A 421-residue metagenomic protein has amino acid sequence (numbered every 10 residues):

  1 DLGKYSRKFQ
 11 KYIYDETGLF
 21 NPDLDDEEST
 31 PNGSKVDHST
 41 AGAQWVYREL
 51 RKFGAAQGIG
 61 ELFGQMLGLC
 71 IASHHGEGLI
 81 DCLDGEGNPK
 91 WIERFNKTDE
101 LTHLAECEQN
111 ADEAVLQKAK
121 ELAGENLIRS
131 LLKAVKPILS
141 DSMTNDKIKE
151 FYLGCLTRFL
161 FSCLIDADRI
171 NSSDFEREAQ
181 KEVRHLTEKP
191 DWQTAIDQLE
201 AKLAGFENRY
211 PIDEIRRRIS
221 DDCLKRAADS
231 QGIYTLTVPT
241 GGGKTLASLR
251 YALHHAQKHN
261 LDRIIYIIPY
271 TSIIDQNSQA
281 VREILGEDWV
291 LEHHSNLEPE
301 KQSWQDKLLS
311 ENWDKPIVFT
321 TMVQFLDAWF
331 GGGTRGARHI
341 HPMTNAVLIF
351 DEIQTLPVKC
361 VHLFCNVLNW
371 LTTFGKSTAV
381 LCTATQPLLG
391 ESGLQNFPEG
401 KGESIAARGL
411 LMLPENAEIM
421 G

Functional and structural regions predicted by a protein language model:
D1-Q198: Accessory nucleic-acid engagement/destabilization modules that flank
A201-T237: Conserved pre-motif I regulatory segment
D229-T235, D262-R263, D314-P316: Pre-Walker A (Motif I) flank of P-loop NTPase domains
S230-A252: Walker A/P-loop
A247, A252-L253, L261-I284, L297 (+1 more regions): Conserved Walker A/P-loop ATP-binding site and its immediately adjacent core in helicase/helicase-like ATPase domains
G286-F330: Inter-Walker segment of RecA-like/P-loop motor cores
V323-F325, T334-F374, A379: SF2 helicase catalytic motif II
T385-G421: Interdomain hinge/linker at the junction between the two RecA-like core domains of SF2 helicases
